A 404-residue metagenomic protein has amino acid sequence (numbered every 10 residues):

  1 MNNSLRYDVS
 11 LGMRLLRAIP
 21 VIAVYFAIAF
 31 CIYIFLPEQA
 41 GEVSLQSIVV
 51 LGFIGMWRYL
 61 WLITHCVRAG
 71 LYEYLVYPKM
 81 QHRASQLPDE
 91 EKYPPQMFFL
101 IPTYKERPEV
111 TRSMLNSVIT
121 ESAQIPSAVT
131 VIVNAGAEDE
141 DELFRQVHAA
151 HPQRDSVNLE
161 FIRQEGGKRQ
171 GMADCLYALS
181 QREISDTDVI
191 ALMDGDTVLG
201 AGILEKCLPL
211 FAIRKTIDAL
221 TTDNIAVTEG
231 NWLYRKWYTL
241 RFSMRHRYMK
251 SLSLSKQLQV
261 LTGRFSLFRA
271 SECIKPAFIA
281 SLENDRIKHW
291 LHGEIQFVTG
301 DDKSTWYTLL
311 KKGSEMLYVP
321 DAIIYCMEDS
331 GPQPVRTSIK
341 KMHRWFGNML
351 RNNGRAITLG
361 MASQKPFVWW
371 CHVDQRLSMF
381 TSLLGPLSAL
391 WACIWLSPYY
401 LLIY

Functional and structural regions predicted by a protein language model:
M1-D89: N-terminal membrane-anchoring/stem segments of glycan-assembly enzymes
M1-R17, V43-S44, K79-R83, S255-K256 (+2 more regions): Basic/Trp-rich segment in TM-proximal cytosolic loops or flexible interdomain/linker regions
D8, L16-I19, L60, W237 (+3 more regions): Small/flexible residues
S10-M13, I54, Q164, W237 (+1 more regions): General helical secondary-structure elements
L16, W57, N284-D285, Q375: Short, intrinsically disordered low-complexity segments
W61, H65, L310, M349 (+1 more regions): Short, isolated positions within intrinsically disordered regulatory regions of eukaryotic proteins
M80-Q364: Non-transmembrane catalytic domains and loops of membrane-associated enzymes and transporters that build or traffic
